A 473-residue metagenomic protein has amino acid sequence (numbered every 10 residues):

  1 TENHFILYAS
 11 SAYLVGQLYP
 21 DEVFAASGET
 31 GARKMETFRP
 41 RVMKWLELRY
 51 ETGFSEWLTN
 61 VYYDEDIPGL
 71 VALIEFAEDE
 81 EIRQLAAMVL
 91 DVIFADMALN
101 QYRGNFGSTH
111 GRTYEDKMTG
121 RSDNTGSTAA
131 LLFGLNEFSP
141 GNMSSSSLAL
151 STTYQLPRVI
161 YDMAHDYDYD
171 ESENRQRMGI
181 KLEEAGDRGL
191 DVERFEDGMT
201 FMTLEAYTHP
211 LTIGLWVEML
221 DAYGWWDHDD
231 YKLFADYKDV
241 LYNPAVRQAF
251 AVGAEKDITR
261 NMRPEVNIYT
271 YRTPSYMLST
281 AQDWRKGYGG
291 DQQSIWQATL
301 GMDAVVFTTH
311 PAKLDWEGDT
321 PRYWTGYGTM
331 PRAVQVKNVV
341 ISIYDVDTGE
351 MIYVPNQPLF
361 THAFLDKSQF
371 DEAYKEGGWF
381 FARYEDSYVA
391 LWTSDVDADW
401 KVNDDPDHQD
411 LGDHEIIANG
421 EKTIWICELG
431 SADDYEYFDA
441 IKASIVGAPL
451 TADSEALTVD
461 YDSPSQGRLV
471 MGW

Functional and structural regions predicted by a protein language model:
T1-A77: Aromatic-lined, polymer-binding surfaces characteristic of secreted/periplasmic polysaccharide-degrading enzymes
T1-L7, Y19, E29-V42, Y50 (+1 more regions): Ser/Thr/Asn(+Pro)-rich, low-complexity disordered segments
F24, D66, I74, N105-T109 (+2 more regions): Generic alpha-helix signal with a bias toward terminal, lower-confidence helices and secondary-structure junctions
A26, F54, T109-T113, E255: Generic preference for well-ordered secondary structure
V71, E80-Y154: Extended amphipathic alpha-helical segments with heptad-repeat/coiled-coil character used for oligomerization, fusion
